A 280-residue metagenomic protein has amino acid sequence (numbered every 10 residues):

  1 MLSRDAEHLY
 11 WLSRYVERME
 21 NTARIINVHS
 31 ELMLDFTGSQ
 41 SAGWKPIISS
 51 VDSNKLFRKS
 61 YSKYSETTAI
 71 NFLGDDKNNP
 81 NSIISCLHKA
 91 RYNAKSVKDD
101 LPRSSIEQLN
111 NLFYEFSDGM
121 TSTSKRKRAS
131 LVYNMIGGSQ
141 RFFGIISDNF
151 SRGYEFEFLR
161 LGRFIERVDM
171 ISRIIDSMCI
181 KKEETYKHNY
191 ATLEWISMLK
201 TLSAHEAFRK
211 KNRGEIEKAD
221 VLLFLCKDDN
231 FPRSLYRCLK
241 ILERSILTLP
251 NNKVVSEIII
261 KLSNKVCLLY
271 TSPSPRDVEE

Functional and structural regions predicted by a protein language model:
M1-S272, R276: Alpha-helical transmembrane segments and their helix-helix packing motifs
E279-E280: N-terminal low-complexity segments that are often proline-rich with Ser/Thr-Pro
